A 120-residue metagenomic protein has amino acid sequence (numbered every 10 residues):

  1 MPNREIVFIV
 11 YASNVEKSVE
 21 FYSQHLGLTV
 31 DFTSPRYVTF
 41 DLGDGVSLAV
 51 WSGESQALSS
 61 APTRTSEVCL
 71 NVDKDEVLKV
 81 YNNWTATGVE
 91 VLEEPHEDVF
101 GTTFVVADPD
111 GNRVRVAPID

Functional and structural regions predicted by a protein language model:
M1-V19, S66-L70, D120: N-terminal beta-strand motif that seeds the catalytic metal site of vicinal oxygen chelate
N14, D73-E76, D108: Acidic/polar helix N-cap motif
E16-L26, F104, R113: Conserved active-site alpha-helix within GNAT-family acetyltransferase domains
E20-F21, E76-N83: Short amphipathic alpha-helices within nucleic acid-binding modules
Q24-V30, V89-E90: Conserved acetyl-CoA-binding loop of GNAT-fold acetyltransferases
V30-T63, R113-P118: Conserved short beta-strand elements that form part of the metal-binding/catalytic scaffold of enzyme active sites
T39, S47, C69, T103-V105: Short hydrophobic/aromatic beta-strand element in the GNAT-like acyltransferase core that lines or flanks the acyl-donor
Y81-N82, A86-D120: Vicinal oxygen chelate
